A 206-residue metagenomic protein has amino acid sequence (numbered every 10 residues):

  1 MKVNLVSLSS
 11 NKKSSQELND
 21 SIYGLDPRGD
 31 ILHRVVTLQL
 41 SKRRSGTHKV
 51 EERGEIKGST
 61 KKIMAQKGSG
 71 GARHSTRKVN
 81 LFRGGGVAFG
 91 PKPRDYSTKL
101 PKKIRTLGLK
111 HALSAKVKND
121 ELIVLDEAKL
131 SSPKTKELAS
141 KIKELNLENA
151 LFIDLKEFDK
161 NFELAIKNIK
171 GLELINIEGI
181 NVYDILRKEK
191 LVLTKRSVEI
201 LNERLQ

Functional and structural regions predicted by a protein language model:
M1-K2, E52, T60: Short loop/turn microsegments at loop-to-beta-strand junctions
M1-S45, G90-Q206: Extended polybasic, low-complexity segments that bind anionic RNA or targeting/receptor surfaces
H33-T37, G54, K61: N-terminal, well-ordered alpha-helical segments
S45-H48, G54: Short, structured surface segments that line ligand/substrate-binding pockets
E55-G90: Glycine/serine-rich anion-binding loops at beta->alpha junctions that coordinate negatively charged ligand groups
